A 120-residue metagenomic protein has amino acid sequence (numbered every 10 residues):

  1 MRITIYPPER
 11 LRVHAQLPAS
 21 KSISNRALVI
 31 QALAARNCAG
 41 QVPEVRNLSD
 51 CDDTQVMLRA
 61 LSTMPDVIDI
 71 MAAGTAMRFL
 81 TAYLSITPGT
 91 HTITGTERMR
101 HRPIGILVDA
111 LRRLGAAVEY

Functional and structural regions predicted by a protein language model:
M1-Y120: Structural preference for solvent-exposed beta-strand-turn elements and adjacent flexible terminal/loop segments within
